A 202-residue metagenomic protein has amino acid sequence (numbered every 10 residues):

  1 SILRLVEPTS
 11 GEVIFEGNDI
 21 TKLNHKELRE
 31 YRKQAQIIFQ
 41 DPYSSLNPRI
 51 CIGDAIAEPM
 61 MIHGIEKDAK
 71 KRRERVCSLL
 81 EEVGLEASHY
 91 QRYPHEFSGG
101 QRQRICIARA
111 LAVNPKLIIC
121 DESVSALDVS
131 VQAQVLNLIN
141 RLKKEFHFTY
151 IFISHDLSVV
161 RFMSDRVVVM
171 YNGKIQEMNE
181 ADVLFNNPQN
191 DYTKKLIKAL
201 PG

Functional and structural regions predicted by a protein language model:
L3: Helix-to-loop junction immediately C-terminal to a conserved catalytic motif
G11-D19: Conserved ABC transporter NBD signature motif
D19, K70-S88, I197-K198: Conserved ABC ATPase "signature" region
I20-Q36, I62, V183-P188: ABC ATPase NBD coupling module
Y93-F97, Q101: Conserved ABC ATPase signature
A112-K116: A short, proline-enriched helix->beta-strand linker immediately N-terminal to the Walker B motif in ABC-type P-loop
